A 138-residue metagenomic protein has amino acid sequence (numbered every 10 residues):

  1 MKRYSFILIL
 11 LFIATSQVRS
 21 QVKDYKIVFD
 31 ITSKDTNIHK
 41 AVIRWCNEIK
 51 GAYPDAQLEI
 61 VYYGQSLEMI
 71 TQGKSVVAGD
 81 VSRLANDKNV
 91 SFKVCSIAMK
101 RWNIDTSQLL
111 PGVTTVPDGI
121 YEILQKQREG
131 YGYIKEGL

Functional and structural regions predicted by a protein language model:
M1-V22: Bacterial Sec-dependent N-terminal signal peptides
V18-L138: Secreted/extracellular ectodomain signature
